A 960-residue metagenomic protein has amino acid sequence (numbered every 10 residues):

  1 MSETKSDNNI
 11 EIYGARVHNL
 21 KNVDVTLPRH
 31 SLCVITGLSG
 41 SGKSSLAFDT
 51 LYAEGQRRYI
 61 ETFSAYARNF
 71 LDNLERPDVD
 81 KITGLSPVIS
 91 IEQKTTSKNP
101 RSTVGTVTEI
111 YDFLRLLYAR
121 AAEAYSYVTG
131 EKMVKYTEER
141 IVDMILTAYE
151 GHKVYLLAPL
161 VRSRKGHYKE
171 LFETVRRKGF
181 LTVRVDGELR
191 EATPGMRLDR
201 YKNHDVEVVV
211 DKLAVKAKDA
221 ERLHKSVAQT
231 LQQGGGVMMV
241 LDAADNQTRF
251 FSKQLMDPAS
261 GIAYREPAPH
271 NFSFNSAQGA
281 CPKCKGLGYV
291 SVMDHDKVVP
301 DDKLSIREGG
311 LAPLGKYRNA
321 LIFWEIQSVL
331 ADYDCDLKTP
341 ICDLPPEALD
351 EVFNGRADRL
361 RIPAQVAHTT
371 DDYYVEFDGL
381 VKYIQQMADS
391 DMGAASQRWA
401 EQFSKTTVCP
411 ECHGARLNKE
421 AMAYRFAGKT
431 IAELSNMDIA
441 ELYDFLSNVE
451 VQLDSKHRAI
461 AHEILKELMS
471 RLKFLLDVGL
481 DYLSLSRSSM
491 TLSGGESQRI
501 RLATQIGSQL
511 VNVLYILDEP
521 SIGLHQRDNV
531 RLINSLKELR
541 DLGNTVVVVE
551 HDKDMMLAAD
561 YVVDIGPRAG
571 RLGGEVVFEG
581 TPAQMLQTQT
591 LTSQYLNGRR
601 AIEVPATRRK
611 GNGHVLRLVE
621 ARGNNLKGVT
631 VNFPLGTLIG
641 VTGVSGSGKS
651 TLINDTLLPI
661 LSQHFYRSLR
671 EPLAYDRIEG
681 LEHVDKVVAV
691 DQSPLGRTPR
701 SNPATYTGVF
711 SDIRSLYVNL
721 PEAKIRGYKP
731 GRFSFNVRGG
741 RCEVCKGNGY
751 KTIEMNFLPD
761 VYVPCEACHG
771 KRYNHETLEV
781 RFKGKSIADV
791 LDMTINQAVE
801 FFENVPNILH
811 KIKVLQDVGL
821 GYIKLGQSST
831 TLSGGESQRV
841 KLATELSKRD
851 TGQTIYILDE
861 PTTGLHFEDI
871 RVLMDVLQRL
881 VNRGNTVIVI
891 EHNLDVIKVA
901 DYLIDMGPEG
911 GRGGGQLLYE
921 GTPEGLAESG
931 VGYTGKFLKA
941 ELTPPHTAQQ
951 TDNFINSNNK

Functional and structural regions predicted by a protein language model:
M1-K960: Conserved phosphate-binding elements of NTP-dependent enzyme cores
